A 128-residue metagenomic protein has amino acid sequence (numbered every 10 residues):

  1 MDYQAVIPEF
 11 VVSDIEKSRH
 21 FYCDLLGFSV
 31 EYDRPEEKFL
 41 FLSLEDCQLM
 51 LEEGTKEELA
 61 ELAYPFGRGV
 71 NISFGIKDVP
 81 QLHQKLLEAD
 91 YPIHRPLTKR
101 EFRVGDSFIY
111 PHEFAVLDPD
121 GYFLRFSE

Functional and structural regions predicted by a protein language model:
M1-K17, V70-F74, S127-E128: N-terminal beta-strand motif that seeds the catalytic metal site of vicinal oxygen chelate
V6, E36, R68, Y110: Exposed loop/turn and edge beta-strand positions of beta-sandwich/beta-sheet ligand-binding modules
E9-L49: Core segments of cupin and vicinal oxygen chelate
S13-E16, N71-D120: Vicinal oxygen chelate
E36-E37, K56, R100-E101: Conserved beta-strand edge residues that scaffold enzyme active sites
L51, K56-L62: Short, charge-rich, low-complexity interaction segments located in flexible loops at or near secondary-structure
